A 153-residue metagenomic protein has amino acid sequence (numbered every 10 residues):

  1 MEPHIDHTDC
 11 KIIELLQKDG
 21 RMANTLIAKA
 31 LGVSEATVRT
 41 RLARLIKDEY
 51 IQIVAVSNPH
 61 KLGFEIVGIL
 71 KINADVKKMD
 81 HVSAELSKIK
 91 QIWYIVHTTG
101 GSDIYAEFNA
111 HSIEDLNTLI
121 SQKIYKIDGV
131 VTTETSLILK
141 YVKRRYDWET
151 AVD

Functional and structural regions predicted by a protein language model:
M1-D153: A compositional/biophysical signature of low hydrophobicity enriched in polar/charged and small residues
